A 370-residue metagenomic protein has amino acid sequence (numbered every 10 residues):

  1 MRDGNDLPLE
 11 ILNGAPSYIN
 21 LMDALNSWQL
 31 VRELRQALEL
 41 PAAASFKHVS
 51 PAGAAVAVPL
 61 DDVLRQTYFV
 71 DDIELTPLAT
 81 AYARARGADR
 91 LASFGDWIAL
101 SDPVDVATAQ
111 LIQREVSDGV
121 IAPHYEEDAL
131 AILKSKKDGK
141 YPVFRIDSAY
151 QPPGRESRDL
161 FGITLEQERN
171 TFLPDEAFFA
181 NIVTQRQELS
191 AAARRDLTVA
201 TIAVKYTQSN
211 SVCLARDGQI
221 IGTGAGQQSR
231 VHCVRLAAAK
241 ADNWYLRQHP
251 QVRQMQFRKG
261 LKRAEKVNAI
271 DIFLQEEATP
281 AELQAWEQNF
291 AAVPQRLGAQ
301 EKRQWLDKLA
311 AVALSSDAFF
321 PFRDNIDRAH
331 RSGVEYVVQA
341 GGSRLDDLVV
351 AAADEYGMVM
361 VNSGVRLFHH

Functional and structural regions predicted by a protein language model:
M1-Y336, S343-H370: ATP-dependent carboxylate/acyl-activation modules
